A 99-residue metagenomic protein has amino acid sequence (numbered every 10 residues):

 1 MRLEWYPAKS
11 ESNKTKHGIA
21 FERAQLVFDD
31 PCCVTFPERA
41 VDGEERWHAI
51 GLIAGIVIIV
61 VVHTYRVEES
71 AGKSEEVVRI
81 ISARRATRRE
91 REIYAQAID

Functional and structural regions predicted by a protein language model:
M1-D99: Ribonuclease/tRNase effector modules and their secretory precursors
